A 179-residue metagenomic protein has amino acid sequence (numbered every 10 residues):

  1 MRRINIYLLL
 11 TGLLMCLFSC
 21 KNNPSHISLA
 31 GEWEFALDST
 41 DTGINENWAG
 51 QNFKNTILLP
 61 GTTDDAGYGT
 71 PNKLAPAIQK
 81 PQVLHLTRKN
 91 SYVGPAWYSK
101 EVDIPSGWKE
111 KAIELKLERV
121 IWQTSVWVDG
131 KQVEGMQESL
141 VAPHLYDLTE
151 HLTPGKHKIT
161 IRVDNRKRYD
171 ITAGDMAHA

Functional and structural regions predicted by a protein language model:
M1-L8: Bacterial N-terminal signal peptides that target proteins for export
L8-C16: Bacterial N-terminal signal peptides
M15-P24: Bacterial Sec-dependent signal peptides at the C-terminal "C-region" and cleavage site
N23-G61: Hydrophobic alpha-helical membrane-insertion signals
P24, D64, P71-A75, G174-D175: N-terminal, polar/Ser/Thr-rich
L29, A36-T40, G67-T70, R88-A179: Accessory beta-strand-rich segments of carbohydrate-active enzymes
P60, P76-P81, D147-L148: Helix N-cap / beta->alpha transition motif
G69-K89: Surface-exposed, low-complexity/disordered Ser/Thr/Gly/Pro/Asn-rich loops and linkers
